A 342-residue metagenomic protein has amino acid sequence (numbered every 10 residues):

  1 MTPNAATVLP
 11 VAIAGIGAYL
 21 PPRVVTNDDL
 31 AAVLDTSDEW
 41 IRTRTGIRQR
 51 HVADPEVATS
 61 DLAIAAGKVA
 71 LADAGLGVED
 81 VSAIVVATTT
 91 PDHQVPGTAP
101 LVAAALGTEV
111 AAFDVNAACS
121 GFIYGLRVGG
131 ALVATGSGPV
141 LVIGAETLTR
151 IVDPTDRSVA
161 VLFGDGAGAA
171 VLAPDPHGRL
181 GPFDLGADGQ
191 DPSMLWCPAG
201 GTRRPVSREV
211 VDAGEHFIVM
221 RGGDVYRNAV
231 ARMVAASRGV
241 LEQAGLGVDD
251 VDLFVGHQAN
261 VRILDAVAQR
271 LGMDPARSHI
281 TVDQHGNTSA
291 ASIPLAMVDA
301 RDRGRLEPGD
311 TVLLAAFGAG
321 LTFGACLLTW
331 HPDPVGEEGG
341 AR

Functional and structural regions predicted by a protein language model:
M1-P55, D156-R227, A231, A235 (+1 more regions): Condensing-enzyme catalytic core mediating Claisen C-C bond formation in acyl metabolism
T2, S60, I64-G67, L71 (+6 more regions): Claisen-condensing/thiolase-fold acyl-transfer catalytic domains that form or cleave C-C bonds in fatty acid
A14-G17, A87, N116, V140-E146 (+4 more regions): Short beta-strand segments
V24-V25, V95-G97, V152-D156, F323-L327: Short acidic, glycine/serine/threonine-rich loops at helix termini
L34-T43, Q94-G107, V142-L148, T202-V210 (+1 more regions): Acidic-glycine-rich active-site phosphate/pyrophosphate-binding loop
E79-A87, V248-H257: Short glycine-rich phosphate-binding loop at a beta-alpha junction
H93-V95, F122-Y124, L148-V152, G189-P192: Short, well-ordered, mixed-charge alpha-helical segments that flank or form enzyme active sites
G130, A134-A167: Flexible, glycine-rich active-site loops centered on histidine and acidic residues that chelate a metal or position
